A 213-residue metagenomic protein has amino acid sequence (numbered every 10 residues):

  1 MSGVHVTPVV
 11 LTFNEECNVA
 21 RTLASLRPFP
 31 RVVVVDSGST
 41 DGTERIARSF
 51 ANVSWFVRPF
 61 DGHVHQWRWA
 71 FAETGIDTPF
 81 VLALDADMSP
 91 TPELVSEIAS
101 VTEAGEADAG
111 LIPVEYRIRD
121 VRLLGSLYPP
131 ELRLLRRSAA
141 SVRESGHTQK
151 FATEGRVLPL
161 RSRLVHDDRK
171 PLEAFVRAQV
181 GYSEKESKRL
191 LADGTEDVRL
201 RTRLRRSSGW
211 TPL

Functional and structural regions predicted by a protein language model:
H5-T7: Cell-envelope/extracellular polymer assembly enzymes that use nucleotide-activated donors
V9-P28: Short, well-formed alpha-helical segments that are part of the catalytic scaffolds of diverse glycosyltransferases
N18-A20, D41-S49, E93: Acidic helix N-cap motif at the loop->helix transition within catalytic regions of sugar-transfer enzymes
S25, D36-R45, F60: A conserved acidic beta->alpha catalytic loop
P30-G38, F56, A86: Short beta-strand/loop segment that forms part of the nucleotide-sugar
V64-H65, F71, T91-L213: Catalytic-site signature of metal-activated, phosphate-bearing donor transferases, centered on the GT-A/GT-A-like
R68-F80: Active-site nucleotide-sugar/metal-binding loop of Leloir-type enzymes
